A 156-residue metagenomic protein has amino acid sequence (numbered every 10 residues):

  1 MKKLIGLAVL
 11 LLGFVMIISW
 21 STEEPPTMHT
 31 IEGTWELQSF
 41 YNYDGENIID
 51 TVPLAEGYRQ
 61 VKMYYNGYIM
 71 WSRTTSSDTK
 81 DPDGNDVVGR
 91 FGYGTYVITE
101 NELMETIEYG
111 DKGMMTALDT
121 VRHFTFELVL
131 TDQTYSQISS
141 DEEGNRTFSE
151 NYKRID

Functional and structural regions predicted by a protein language model:
M1-L4: Positively charged n-region of N-terminal signal peptides that target proteins for export
A8-I17: Bacterial N-terminal signal peptides
I17-F91, E102-D156: Lipid interaction determinants
Y93-V97: Beta-propeller blade signature
